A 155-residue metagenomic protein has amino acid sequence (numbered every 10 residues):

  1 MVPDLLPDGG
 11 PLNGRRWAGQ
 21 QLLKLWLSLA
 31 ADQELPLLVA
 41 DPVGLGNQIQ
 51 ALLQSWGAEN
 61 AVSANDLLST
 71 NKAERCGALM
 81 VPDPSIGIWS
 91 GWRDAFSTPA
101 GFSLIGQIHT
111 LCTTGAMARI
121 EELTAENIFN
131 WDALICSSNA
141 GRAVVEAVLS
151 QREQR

Functional and structural regions predicted by a protein language model:
M1-C76: N-terminal pre-catalytic "stem/leader" segment of glycosyltransferase-like enzymes
R15-R16, K72-R75, R93, R119 (+2 more regions): Arginine residue identity/basic-tract feature
L22-L25, Q107, V144: Generic recognition of well-ordered alpha-helical segments
S28-A31, Q54, A58, S85 (+3 more regions): Generic surface-pattern signal
A30, Q107, S137, G141: Functionally constrained cores in energy, signaling, and assembly domains
L35-L37, L104, L134: Hydrophobic/aromatic residues located in beta-strands of well-ordered beta-sheets within soluble catalytic
G44-N127: Extended catalytic core of nucleotide-activated donor transferases of GT-like folds
G115-R155: A short, active-site helix/loop in glycosyltransferases that binds the activated sugar's phosphate group
